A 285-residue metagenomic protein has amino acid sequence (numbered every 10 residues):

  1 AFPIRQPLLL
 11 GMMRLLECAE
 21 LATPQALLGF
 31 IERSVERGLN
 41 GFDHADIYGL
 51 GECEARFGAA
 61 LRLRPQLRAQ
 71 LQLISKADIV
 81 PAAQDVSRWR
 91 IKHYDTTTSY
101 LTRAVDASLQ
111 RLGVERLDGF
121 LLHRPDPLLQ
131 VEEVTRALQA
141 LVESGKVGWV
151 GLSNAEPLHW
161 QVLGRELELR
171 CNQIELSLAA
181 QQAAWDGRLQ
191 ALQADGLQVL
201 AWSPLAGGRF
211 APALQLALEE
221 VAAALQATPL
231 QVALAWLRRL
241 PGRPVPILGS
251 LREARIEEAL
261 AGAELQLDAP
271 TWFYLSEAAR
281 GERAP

Functional and structural regions predicted by a protein language model:
A1-Q72: N-terminal binding-site loop/beta-alpha segment at the start of enzyme catalytic domains that lines or forms
F2-C18, I74-K92, L121: N-terminal small/glycine-rich loop or linker at the start of catalytic domains across soluble metabolic enzymes
L21-S34, T96-L112, E156-W160, A184-W185: Short, acidic/polar
A22-A26, E52, R56, W89-Y100 (+4 more regions): Alpha-helix N-cap and loop-to-helix initiation/capping positions
L39, V114-L117, V147, L169: A structural motif
L109-P127: Active-site groove signature of glycoside hydrolases
P125-P285: Beta/alpha (TIM)-barrel catalytic core signal, keyed to glycine-rich beta->alpha loops juxtaposed to Asp/Glu that bind
